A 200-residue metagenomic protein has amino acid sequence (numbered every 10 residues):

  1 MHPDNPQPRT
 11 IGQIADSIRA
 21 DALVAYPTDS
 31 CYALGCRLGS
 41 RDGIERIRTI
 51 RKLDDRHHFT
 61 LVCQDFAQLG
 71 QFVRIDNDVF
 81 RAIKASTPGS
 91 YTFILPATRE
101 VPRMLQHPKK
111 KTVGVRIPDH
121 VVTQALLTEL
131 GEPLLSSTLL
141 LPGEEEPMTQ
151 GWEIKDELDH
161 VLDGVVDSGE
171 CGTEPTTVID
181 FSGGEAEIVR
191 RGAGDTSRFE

Functional and structural regions predicted by a protein language model:
M1-E200: Active-site-adjacent structural elements in enzyme catalytic cores
